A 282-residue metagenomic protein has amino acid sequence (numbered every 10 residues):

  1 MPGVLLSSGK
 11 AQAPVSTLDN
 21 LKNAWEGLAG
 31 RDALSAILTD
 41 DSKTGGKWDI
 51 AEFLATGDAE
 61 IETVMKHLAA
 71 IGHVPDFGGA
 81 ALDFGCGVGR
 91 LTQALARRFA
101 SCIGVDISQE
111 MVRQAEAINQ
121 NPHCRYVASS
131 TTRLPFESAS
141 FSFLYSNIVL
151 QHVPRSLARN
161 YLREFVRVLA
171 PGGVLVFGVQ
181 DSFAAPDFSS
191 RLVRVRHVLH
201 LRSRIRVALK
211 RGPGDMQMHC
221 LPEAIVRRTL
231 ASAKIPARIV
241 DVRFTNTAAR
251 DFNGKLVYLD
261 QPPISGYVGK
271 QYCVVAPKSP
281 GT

Functional and structural regions predicted by a protein language model:
P2-W48: N-terminal, positively charged/glycine-rich alpha-helical extensions of SAM-dependent methyltransferases
A55-G79: Conserved alpha-helix/loop element of class I SAM-dependent methyltransferases that forms part of the SAM/SAH-binding
G79-L82, V88-R133: Class I SAM-dependent methyltransferase SAM/SAH-binding core
T132-L144: A short acidic, Gly/Pro-enriched loop at the edge of an enzyme's catalytic core that lines a small-molecule cofactor
S146-V149: A short beta-strand submotif of the Rossmann-like class I SAM-dependent methyltransferase core that lines
V153, K210-I225: Acceptor-substrate binding/catalytic loop of class I
R159-P171: A short glycine-rich, Lys/Arg-flanked "PGG" loop and its adjoining helix->strand segment in the class I
V176-V198: Conserved class I S-adenosyl-L-methionine
